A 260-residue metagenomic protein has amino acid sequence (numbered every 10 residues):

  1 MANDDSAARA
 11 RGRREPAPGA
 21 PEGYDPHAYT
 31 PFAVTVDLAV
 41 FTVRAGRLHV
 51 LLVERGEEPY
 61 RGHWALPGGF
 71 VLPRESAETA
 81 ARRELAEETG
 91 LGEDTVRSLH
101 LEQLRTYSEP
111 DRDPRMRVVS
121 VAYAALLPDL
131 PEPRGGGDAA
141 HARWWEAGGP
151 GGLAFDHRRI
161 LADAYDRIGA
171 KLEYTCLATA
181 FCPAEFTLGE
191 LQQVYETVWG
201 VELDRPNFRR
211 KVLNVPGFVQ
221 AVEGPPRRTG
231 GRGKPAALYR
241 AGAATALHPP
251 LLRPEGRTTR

Functional and structural regions predicted by a protein language model:
A2-G19, F32, A39, L51-G56 (+2 more regions): Core RNA-modification/binding signature centered on pseudouridine synthases
G19-A65, E78: N-terminal strand-loop-strand
F32-V36, H49, A77-R82, A86 (+5 more regions): Active-site segment of metal-dependent pyrophosphate-handling enzymes, primarily the Nudix hydrolase catalytic core
F41, L126-P128, G242: Solvent-exposed residues in well-ordered beta-strands and their adjoining turns, especially edge/terminal strands
R44, P59, E109-P110, D129-P131 (+1 more regions): Short loop/turn segments at secondary-structure transitions that flank enzyme active sites
F70-P73: A short, internal acetyl-CoA/4′-phosphopantetheine-binding micro-motif in the GNAT/acyltransferase core
A122-L126, P133-L172, F181-V194, N207-G217 (+1 more regions): NUDIX/MutT-family hydrolases
